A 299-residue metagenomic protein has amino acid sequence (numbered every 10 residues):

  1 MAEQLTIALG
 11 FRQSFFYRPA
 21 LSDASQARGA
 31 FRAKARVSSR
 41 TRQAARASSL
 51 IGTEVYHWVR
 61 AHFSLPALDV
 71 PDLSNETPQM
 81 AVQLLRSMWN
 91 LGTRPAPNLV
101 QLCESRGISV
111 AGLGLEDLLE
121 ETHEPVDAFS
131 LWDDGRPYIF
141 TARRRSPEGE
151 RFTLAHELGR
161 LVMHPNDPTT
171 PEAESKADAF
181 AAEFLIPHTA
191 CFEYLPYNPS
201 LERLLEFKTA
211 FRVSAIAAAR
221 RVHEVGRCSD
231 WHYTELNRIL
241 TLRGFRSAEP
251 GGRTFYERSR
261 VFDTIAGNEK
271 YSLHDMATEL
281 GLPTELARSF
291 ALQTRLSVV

Functional and structural regions predicted by a protein language model:
M1-V299: Active-site hotspot residues in diverse enzymes, especially metal/ion-binding acidic/histidine motifs
